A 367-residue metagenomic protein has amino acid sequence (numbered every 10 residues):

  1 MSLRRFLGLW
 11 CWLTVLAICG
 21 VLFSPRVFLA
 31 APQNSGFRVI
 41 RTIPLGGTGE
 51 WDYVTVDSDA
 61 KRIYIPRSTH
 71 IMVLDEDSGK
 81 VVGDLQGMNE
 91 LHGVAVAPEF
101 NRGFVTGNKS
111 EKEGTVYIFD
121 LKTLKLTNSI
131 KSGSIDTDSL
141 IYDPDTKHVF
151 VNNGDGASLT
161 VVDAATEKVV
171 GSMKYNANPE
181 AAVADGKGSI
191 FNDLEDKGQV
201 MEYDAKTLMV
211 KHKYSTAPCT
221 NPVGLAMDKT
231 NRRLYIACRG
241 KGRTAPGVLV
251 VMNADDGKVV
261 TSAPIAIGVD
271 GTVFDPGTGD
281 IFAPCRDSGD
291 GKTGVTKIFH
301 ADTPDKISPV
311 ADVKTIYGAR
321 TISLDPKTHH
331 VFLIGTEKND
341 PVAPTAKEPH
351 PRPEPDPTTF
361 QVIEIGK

Functional and structural regions predicted by a protein language model:
S2-T14: Bacterial N-terminal signal peptides that target proteins for export
R5, A17-V21, P25-K367: Predominantly soluble domains enriched in secretory-pathway, periplasmic, or organellar proteins
